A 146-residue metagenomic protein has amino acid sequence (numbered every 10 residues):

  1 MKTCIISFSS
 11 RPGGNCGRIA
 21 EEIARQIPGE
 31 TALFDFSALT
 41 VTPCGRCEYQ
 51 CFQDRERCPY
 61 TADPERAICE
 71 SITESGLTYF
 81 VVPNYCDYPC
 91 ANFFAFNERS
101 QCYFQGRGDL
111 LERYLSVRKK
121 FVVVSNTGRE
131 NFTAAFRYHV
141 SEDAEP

Functional and structural regions predicted by a protein language model:
M1-Q105: N-terminal beta1-alpha1-beta2 submodule of the flavodoxin-like/Rossmannoid cofactor-binding fold
D109-P146: Short, glycine-/small-residue-rich phosphate/pyrophosphate-handling segment
